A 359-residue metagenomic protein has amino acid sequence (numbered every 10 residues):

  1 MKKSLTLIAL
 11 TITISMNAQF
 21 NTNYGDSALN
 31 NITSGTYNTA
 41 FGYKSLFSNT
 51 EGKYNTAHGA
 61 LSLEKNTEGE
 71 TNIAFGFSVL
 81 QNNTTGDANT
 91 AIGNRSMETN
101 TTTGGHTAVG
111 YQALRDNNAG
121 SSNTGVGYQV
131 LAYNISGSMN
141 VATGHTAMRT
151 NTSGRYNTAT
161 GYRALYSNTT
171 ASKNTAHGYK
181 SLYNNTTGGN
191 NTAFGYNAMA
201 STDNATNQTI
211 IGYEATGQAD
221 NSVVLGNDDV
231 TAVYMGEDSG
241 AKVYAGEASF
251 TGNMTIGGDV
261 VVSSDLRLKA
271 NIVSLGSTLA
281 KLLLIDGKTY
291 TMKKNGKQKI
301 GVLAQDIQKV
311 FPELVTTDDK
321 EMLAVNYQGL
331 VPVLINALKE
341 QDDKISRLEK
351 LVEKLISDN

Functional and structural regions predicted by a protein language model:
K2-K3, K339, K344: A general lysine-centric signal
K3-T251: Glycine- and small/polar-enriched repetitive beta-structure motifs of secreted/surface proteins
T13-S15, N336, S346, S357: Residues marking helix boundaries in flexible regions
T231-Q328, K344-N359: C-terminal intramolecular chaperone/autoprocessing and neck/assembly modules of extracellular spikes and adhesins
